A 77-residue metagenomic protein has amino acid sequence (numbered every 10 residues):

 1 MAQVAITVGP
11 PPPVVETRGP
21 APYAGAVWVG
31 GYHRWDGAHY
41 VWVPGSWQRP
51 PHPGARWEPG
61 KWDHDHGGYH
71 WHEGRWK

Functional and structural regions predicted by a protein language model:
A2-K77: Low-complexity segments
